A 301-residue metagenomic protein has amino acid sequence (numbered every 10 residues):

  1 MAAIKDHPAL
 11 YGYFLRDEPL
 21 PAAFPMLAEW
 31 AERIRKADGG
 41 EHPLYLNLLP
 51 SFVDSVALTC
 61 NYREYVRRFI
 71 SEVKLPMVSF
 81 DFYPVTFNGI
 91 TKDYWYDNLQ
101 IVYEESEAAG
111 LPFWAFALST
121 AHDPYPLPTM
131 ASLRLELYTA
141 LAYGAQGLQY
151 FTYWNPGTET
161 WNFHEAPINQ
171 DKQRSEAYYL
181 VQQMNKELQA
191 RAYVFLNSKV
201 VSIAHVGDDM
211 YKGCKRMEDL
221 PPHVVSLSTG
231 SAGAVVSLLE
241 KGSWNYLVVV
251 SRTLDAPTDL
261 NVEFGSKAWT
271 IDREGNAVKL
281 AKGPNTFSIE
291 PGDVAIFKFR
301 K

Functional and structural regions predicted by a protein language model:
M1-S266, D272-K301: Glycan-processing catalytic domains of CAZymes
